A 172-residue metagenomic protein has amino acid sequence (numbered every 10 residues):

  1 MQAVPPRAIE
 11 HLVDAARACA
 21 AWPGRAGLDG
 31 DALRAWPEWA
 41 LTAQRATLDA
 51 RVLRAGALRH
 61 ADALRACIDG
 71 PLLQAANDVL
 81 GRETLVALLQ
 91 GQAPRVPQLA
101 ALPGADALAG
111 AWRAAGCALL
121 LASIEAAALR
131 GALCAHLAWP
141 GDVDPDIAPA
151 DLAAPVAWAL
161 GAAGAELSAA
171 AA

Functional and structural regions predicted by a protein language model:
M1-A172: General marker for long, soluble alpha-helical cores
